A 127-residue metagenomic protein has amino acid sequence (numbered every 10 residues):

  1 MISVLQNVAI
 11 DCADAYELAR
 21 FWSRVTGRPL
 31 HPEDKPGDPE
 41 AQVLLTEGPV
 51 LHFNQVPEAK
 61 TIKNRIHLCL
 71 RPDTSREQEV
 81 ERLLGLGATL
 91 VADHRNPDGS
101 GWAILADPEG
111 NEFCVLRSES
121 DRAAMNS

Functional and structural regions predicted by a protein language model:
I2-I10, Y16, R24, H31-P32 (+3 more regions): Vicinal oxygen chelate
E17-A19, S75-V80: Short, conserved charged micro-motifs
P36-E40: A short, compositionally biased
T46-G48, T61-R65: Short connector loops at helix/strand junctions that flank enzyme active sites, especially segments positioning acidic
N54-E58, I62: A charge-rich, low-complexity, intrinsically flexible signal that marks solvent-exposed coils, linkers, repeats
E58-A59, D73-S75: Short Gly/Pro-enriched loop/turn and capping motifs at secondary-structure junctions
L68: Phosphate-centric recognition/catalysis
